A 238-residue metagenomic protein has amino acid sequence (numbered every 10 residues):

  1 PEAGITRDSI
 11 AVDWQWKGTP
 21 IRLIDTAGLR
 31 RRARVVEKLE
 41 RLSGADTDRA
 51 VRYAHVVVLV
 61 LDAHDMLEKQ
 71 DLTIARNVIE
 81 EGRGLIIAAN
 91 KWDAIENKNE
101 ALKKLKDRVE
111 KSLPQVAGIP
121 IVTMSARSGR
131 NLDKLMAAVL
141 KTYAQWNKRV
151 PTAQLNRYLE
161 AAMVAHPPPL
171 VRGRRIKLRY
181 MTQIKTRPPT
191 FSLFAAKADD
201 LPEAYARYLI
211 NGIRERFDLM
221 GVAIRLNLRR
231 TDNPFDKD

Functional and structural regions predicted by a protein language model:
P1-I24, R32-A45, R49, Y53-V60 (+1 more regions): C-terminal-of-GTPase-core extension/linker across diverse P-loop GTPases
A27: Activation of the activation-loop gatekeeper triad in protein kinase-fold domains
